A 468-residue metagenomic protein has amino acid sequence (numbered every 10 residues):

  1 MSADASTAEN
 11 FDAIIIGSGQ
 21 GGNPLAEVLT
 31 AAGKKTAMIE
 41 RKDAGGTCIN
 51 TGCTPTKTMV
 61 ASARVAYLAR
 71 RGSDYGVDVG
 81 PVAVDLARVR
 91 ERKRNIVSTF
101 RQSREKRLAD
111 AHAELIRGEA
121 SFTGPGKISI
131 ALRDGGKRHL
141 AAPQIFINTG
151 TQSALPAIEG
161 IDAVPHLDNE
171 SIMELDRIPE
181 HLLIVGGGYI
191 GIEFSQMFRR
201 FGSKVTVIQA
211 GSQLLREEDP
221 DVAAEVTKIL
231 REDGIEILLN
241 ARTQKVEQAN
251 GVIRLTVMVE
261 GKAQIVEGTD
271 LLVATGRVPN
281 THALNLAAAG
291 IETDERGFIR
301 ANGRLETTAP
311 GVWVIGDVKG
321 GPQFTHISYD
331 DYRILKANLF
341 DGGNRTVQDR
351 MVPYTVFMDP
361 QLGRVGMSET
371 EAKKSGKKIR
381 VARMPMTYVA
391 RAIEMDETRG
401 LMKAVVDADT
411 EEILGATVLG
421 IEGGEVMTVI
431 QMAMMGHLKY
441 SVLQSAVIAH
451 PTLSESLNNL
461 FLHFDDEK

Functional and structural regions predicted by a protein language model:
S2-F11, Q20, E27-K34, I39-I178 (+7 more regions): Glycine-rich flavin
I16-G21, L25-K42, T47, T54 (+3 more regions): Flexible, glycine-rich terminal cap/loop adjacent to redox cofactors in electron-transfer oxidoreductases
G19, E40, G150-T151, V259 (+2 more regions): Short glycine-/small-residue-rich Rossmann-like dinucleotide-binding loops
G22, G188-G191, S328: Catalytic nucleophile loop
C53, I147-I208, E236-I237, A287-A289 (+2 more regions): Glycine-rich dinucleotide-binding loop and its adjacent helix/turn
E114-R117, S121-R133, L140, G202-G303 (+2 more regions): A Rossmann-like FAD-binding core segment of flavoenzymes
D162-P179, I265-D341: FAD-site-proximal beta/loop scaffold in flavoenzymes
